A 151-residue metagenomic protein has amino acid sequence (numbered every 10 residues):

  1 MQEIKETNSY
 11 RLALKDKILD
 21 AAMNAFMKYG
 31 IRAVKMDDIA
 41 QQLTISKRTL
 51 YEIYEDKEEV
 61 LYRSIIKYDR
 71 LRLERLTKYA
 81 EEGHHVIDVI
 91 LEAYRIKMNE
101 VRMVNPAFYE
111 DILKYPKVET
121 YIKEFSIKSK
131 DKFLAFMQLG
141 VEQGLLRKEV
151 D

Functional and structural regions predicted by a protein language model:
M1-A13: N-terminal intrinsically disordered/low-complexity leader segments
R11, K15, I65, D69 (+1 more regions): Amphipathic, non-transmembrane alpha-helical scaffold segments
K17, A21, A25-E59, R63: Helix-turn-helix
K28-R32, G83, Q143: Short coil/turn segments at alpha/beta junctions that flank glycine-rich nucleotide-binding fingerprints
R63, E74-M103: Hydrophobic alpha-helical connector segments
L71, E100-V104, F136, G140: A short secondary-structure junction motif
A93-K132: Short secondary-structure transition hinges
I127-D151: Hydrophobic alpha-helical bundle segments that form small-molecule/ligand-binding pockets
